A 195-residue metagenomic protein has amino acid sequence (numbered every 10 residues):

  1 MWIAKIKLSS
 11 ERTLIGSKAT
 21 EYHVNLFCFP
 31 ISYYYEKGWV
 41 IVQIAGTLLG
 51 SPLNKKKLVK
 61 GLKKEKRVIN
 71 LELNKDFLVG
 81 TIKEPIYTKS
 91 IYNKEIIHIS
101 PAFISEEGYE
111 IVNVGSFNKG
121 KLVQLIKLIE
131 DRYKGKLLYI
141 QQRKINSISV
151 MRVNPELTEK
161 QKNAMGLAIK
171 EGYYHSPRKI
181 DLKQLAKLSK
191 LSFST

Functional and structural regions predicted by a protein language model:
M1-L125: DNA-contacting interfaces and partner/effector-binding or oligomerization modules in DNA-centric proteins
E21, C28, K55-K56, D131 (+4 more regions): N-terminal secretory signal sequences
V24, G135, L191: Short glycine/serine/threonine/alanine-rich loop segments
K37, R143-S147, L182, A186: Residue-level signal for alpha-helical context at structural boundaries
K89, I96-G166: Linker/hinge segments immediately adjacent to helix-turn-helix/homeobox DNA-binding domains
P155-L191: Helix-turn-helix DNA-binding segment
T195: Residues in the helix-turn-helix
